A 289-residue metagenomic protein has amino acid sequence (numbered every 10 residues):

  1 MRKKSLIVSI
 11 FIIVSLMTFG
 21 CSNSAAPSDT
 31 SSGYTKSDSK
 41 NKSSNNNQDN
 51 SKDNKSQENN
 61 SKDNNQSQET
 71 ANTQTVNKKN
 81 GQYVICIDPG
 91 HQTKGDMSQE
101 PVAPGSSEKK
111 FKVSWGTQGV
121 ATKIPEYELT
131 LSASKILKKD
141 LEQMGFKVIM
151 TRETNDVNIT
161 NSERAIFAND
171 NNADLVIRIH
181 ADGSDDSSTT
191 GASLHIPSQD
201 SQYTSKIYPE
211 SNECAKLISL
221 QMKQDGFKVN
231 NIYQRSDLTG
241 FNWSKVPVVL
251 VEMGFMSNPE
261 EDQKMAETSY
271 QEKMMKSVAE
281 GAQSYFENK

Functional and structural regions predicted by a protein language model:
R2-K289: Catalytic-site microenvironment of enzymes that process N-acetyl-hexosamine-containing cell-wall polysaccharides
